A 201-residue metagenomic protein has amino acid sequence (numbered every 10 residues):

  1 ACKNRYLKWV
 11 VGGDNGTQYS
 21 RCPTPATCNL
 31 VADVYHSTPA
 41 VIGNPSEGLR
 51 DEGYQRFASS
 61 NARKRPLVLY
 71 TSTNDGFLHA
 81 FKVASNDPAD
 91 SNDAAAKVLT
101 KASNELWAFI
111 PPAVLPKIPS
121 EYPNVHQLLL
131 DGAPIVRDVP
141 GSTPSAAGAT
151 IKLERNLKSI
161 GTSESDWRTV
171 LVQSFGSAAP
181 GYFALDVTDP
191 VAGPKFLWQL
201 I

Functional and structural regions predicted by a protein language model:
A1-I201: A fold-level detector for beta-propeller and closely related beta-sheet-rich head/sensor domains
